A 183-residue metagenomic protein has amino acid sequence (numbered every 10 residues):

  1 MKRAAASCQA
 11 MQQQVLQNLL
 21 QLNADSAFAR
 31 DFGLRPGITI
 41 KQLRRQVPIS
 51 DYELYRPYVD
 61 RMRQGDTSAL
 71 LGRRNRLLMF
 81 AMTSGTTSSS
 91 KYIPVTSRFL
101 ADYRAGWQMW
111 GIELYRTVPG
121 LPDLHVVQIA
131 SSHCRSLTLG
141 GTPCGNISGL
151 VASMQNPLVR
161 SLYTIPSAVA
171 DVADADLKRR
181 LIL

Functional and structural regions predicted by a protein language model:
M1-M82, S88-L183: Nucleotide 5′-phosphate-binding alpha/beta core
